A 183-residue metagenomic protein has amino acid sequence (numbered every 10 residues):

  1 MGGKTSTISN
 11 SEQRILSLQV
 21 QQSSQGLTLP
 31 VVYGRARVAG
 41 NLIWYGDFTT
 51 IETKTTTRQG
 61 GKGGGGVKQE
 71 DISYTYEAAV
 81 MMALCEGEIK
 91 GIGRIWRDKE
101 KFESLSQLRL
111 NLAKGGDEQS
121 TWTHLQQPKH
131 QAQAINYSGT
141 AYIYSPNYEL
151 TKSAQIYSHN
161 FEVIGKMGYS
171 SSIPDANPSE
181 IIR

Functional and structural regions predicted by a protein language model:
M1-R183: Polar, S/T/G-rich
